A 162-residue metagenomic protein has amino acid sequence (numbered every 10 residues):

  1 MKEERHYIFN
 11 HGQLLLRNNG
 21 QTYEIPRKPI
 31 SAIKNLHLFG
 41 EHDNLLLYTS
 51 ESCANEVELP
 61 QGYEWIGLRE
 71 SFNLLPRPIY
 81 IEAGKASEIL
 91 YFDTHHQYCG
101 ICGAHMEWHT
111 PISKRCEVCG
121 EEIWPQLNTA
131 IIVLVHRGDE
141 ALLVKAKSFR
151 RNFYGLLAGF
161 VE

Functional and structural regions predicted by a protein language model:
M1-R77: N-terminal alpha-helical interaction blocks
A32-I33, D43, D93, G100 (+1 more regions): Short, basic and Ser/Thr-rich N-terminal targeting/leader segments
K85: Phosphate-interacting basic helix/loop segments used at nucleotide- and nucleic-acid interfaces
E88-Q97, W108: Cys/His-rich Zn2+-binding cysteine-cluster or related metal-binding knuckle/ribbon modules and their
D93-H96, G103, S113: Residues immediately within or flanking Cys/His clusters that coordinate Zn2+ in small zinc-binding modules
G103-M106, I123: Cys/His-rich microdomains that often coordinate metals
T110-L156: N-terminal strand-loop-strand
F160-E162: Extended serine/threonine-enriched, polar tracts that run as long, contiguous segments within proteins
